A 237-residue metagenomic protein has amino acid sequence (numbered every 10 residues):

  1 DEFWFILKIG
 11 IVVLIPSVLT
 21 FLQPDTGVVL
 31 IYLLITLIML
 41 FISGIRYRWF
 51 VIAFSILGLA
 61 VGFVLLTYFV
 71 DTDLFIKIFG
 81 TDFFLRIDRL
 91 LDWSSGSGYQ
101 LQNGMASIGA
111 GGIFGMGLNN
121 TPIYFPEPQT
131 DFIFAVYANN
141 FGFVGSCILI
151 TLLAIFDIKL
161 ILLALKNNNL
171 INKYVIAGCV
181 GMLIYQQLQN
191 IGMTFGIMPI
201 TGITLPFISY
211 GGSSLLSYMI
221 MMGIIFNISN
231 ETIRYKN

Functional and structural regions predicted by a protein language model:
F3-T20, T26-I76: Hydrophobic alpha-helical segments of polytopic membrane proteins
S17-Q23, A110-G115, A138-N139, M198-I208: Transmembrane alpha-helix interface/packing and boundary motifs in multi-pass membrane proteins, characterized by
L30, I35-W49, N119-G145, T204-S217: Interfacial segments of multi-pass membrane proteins
L37-R46, L66, A154-L165, I225-I233: Structural signal for the C-terminal ends of transmembrane alpha-helices and the immediately following loop
A53-G145: Hydrophobic, glycine- and aromatic-enriched re-entrant/interface helices and adjoining loop segments
N140-D157: Hydrophobic alpha-helical transmembrane segments
L162-T201, I208: Loop-to-helix entry and N-terminal half of a specific, functionally important transmembrane alpha helix in multi-pass
N190-N237: A juxtamembrane structural motif centered on a specific transmembrane helix
